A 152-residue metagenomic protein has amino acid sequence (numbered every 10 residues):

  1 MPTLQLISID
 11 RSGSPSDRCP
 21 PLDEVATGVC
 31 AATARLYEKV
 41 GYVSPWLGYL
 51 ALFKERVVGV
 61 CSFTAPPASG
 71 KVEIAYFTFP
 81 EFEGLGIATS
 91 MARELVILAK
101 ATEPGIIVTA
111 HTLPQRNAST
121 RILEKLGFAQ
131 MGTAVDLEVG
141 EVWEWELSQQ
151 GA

Functional and structural regions predicted by a protein language model:
M1-G28, R35-Y37, V43-A152: Acyl-donor (CoA/ACP) binding surface of acyl/acetyltransferases
